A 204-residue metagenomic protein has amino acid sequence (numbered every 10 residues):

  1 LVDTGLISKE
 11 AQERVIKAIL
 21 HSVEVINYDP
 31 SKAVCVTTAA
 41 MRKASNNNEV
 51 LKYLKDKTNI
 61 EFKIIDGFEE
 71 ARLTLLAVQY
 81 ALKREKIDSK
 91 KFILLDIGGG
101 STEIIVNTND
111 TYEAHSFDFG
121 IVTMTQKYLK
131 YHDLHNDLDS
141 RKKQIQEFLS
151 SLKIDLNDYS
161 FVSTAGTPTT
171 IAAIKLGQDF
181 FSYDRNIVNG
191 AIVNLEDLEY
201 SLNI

Functional and structural regions predicted by a protein language model:
V2-Y28, V34-K91, V106-I204: Helical "lid/coupling" subdomains associated with nucleotide-phosphate turnover
D96: Conserved catalytic-loop position in the HRD/HxD motif
G99-V106: Acidic, divalent-metal-coordinating active-site segment for phosphoryl/phosphodiester hydrolysis, typified by short
